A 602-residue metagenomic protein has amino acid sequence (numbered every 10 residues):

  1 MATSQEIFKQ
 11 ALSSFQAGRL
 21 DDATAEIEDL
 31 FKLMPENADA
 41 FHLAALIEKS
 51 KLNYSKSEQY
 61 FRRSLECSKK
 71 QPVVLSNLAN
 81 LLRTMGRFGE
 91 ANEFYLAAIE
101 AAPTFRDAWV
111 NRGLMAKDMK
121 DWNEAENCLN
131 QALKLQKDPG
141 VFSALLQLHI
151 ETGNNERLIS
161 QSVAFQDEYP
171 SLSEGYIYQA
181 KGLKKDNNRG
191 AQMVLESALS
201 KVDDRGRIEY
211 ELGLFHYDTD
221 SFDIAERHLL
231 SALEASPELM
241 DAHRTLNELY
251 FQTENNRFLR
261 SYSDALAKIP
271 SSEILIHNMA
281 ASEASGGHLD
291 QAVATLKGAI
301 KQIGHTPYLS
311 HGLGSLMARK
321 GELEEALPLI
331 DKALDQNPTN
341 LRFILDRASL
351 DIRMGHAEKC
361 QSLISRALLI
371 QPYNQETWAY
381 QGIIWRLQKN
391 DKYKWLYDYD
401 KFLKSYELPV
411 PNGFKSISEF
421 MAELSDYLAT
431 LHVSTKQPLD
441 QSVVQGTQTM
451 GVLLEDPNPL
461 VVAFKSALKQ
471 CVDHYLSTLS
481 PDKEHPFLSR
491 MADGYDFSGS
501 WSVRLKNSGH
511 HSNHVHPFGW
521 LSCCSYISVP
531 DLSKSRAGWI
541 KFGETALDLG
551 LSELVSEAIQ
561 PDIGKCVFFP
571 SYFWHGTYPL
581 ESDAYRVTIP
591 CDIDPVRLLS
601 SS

Functional and structural regions predicted by a protein language model:
T3, N37, Q71, F105 (+8 more regions): Residue-level recognition of tetratricopeptide repeat
F8, L12, Q16, D39-S50 (+10 more regions): Conserved alpha-helical positions within TPR/SEL1-like repeat arrays
G18, L52, G86, K120 (+8 more regions): Residue-level detector of the short coil/turn that links helix A to helix B within each tetratricopeptide repeat
A23, S57, A91, A125 (+7 more regions): Single-residue signature of alpha-solenoid repeat helices
L30, R63-S64, A97-A98, Q131-A132 (+7 more regions): Canonical positions in the second alpha-helix
L33, C67, A101, K134-L135 (+7 more regions): Structural marker of alpha-solenoid helical repeat scaffolds
W395-R490, H510: Non-heme Fe(II)/2-oxoglutarate
E455-K469, D473-F568, F573-S602: Catalytic core of non-heme Fe(II) oxygenases with the double-stranded beta-helix
